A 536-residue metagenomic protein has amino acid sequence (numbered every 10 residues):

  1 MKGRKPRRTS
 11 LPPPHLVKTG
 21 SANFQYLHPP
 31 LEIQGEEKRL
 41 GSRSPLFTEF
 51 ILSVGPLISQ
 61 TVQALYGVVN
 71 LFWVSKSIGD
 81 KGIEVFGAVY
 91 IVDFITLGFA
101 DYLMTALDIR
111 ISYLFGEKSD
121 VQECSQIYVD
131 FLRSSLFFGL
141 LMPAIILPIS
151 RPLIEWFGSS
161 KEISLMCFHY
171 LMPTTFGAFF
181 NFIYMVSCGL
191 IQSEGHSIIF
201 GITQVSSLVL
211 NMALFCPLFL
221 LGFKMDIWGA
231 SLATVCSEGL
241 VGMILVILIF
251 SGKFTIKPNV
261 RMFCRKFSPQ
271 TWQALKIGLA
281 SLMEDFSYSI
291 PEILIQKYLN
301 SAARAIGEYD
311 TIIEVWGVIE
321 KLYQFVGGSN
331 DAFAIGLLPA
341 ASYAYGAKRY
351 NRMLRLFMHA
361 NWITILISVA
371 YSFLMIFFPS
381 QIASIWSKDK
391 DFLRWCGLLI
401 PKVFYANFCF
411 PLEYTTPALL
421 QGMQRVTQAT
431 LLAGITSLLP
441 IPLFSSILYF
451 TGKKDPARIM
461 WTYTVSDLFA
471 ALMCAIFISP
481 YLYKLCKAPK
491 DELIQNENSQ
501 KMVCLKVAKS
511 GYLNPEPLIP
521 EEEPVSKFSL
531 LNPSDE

Functional and structural regions predicted by a protein language model:
K2-P56, I111-G177, N211, L220-L279 (+2 more regions): Short alpha-helical transmembrane segments in multi-pass integral membrane proteins
A22-E32, P45-D108, L279-S301: Signature of the first transmembrane helix
I51-L71, P173, S207, S237-V241 (+4 more regions): Transmembrane helical elements of multi-pass membrane transporters/channels
L65-E84, I154-K161, L220-M225, F286-K321 (+4 more regions): Helix-terminus/linker motif at the lipid-water interface of multi-pass membrane proteins
V68-F72, P152, V186-L190, M212-L218 (+7 more regions): Alpha-helical transmembrane segments of multipass membrane proteins
D80-I91, C167, L171, S231 (+3 more regions): Small-residue hotspots at the loop-to-helix junctions and early N-terminal turns of transmembrane alpha-helices
I83-A144, N181-F200, I313-P379, F410-L432: Small-residue-rich hydrophobic transmembrane alpha-helices
M104-D108, P173-S193, F200-L208, A230-V246 (+5 more regions): Short runs within selected transmembrane alpha-helices of multi-pass transporters and secretion channels
